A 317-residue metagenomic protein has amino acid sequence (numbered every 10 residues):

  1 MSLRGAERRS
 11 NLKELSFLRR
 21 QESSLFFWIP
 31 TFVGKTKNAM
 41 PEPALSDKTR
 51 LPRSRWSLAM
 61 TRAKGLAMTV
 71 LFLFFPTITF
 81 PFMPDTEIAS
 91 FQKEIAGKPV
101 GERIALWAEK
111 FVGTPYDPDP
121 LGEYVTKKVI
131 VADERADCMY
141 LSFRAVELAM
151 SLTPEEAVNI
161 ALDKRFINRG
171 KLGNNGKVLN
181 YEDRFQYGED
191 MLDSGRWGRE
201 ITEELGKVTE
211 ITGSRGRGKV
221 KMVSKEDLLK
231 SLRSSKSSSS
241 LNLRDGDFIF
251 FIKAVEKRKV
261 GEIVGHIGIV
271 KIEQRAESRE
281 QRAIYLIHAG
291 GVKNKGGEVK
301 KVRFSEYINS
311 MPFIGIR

Functional and structural regions predicted by a protein language model:
R8-E14, R20-L25, G34-K37, P41 (+2 more regions): A cross-taxon signal for low-complexity, glycine/charged-rich
F80-G218, K259-V260: N-terminal capping segments
T209-R258: A mid-sequence, solvent-exposed acidic-amphipathic segment
F248, G261-Q274, R282-H288: Catalytic nucleophile-His microenvironment captured as a short glycine-rich beta-strand/loop that brackets
K253-V255, H288-G291: A mature extracytoplasmic/lumenal domain signature
G290-R317: C-terminal regions of proteins
